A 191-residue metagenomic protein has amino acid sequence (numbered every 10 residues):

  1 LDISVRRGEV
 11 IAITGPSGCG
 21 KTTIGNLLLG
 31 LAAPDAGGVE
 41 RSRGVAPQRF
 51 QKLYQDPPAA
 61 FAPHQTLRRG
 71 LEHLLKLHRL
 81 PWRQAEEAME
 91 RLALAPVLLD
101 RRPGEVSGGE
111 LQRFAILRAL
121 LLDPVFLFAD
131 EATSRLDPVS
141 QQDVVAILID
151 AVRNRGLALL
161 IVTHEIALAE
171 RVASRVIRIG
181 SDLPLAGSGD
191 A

Functional and structural regions predicted by a protein language model:
T14-P16: The feature captures the beta-strand-to-loop junction immediately N-terminal to the Walker
L29: Helix-to-loop junction immediately C-terminal to a conserved catalytic motif
D56, P63-R79: Q-loop/switch helix immediately C-terminal to the Walker
R102-V106, E110: Conserved ABC ATPase signature
I116, F128: Hydrophobic anchor residue at the start of the ABC signature
Q142-N154: Helical segment within the ABC ATPase nucleotide-binding domain
T163-H164: H-loop/switch region of ABC-family ATPase nucleotide-binding domains
